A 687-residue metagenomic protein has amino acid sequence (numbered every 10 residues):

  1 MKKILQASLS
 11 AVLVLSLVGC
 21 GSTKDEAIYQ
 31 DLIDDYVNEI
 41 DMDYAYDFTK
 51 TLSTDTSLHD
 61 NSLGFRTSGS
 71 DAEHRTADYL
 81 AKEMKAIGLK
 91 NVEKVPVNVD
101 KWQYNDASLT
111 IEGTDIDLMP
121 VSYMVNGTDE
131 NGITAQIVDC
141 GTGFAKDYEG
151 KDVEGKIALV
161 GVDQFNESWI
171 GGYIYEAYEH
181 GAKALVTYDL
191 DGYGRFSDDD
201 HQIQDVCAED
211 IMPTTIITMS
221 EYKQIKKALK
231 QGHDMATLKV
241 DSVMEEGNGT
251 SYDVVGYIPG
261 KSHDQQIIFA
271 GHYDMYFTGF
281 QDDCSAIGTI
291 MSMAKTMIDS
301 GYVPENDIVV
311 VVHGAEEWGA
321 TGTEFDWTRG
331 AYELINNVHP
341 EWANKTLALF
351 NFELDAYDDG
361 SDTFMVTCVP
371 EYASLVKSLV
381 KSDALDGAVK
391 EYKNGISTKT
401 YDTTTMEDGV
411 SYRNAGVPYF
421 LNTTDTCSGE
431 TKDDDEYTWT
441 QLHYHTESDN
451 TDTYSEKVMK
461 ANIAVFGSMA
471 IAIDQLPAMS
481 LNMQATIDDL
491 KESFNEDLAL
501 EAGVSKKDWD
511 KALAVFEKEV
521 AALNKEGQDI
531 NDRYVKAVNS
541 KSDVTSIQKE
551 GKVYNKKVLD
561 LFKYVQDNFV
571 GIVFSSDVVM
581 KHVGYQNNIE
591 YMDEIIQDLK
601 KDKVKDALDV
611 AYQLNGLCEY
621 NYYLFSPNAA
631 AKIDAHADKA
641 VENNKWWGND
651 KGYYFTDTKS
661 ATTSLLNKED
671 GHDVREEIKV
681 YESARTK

Functional and structural regions predicted by a protein language model:
S16-G19: C-terminal motif of bacterial Sec signal peptides marking the signal peptidase cleavage site
D31, D115-G150, Q204-F280, S292-Y302: Soluble metallo-hydrolase cores and metallopeptidase-like ectodomains found primarily in the secretory/periplasmic
D43, K50, T54-I157, Q164: Noncatalytic luminal/extracellular "stalk/propeptide" segments of secretory-pathway proteins
S68, M119-P213, T398, G416: Extracellular/luminal Protease-associated
F165-G172, D253, M275-E371: Acidic/histidine-rich catalytic neighborhood of metal-dependent amide-processing enzymes
D355-D488, D567: Active-site-adjacent substrate-binding region of metalloamidase/peptidase-like peptide-processing proteins
S428-K491, V604-V641, K645-W647, K651 (+2 more regions): His/Asp/Glu-rich mid-to-C-terminal helical/loop segments that flank catalytic regions of hydrolases
T451-D543: Charged, amphipathic alpha-helical linkers/stalks
